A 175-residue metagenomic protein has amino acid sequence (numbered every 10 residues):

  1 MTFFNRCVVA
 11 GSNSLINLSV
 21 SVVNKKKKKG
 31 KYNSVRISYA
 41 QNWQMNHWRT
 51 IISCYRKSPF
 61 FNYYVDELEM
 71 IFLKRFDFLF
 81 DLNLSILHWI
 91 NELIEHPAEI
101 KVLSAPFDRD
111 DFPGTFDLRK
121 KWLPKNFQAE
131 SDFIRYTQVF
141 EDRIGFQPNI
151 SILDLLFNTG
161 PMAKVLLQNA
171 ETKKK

Functional and structural regions predicted by a protein language model:
M1-K175: Residues lining hydrophobic/aromatic ligand-binding pockets adjacent to catalytic sites
